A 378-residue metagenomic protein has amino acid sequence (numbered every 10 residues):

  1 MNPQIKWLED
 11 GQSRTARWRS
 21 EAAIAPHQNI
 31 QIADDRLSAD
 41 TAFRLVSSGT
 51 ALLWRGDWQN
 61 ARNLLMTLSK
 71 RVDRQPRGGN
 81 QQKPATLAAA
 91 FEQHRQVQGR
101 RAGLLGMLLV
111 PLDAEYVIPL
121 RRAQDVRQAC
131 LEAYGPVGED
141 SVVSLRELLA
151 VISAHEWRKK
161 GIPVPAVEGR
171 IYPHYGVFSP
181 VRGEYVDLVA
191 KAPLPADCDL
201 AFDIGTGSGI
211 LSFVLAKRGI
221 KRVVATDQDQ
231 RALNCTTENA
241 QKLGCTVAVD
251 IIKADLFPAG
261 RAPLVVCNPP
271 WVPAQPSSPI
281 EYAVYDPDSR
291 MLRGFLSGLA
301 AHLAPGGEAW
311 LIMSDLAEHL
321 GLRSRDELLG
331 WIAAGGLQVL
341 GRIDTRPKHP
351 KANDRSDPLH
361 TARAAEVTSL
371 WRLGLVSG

Functional and structural regions predicted by a protein language model:
N2-I162: N-terminal auxiliary segments of SAM/dcSAM-dependent transferases
V126-L200, I204-V214, R363-A365: SAM-dependent Rossmann-like transferase core, predominantly class I methyltransferases with a strong bias toward
R182-P269, P273-S277: Conserved SAM/SAH cofactor-binding pocket of Class I
W271-V272, S289, S314-E318: Short "lid" loop at the C-terminus of a central beta-strand within the Rossmann-like core of SAM-dependent
I280-A304: Glycine-rich S-adenosyl-L-methionine
G306-M313: Conserved beta-strand signature within the Rossmann-like core of class I S-adenosyl-L-methionine
L316-L328: Conserved class I S-adenosyl-L-methionine
L328-V376: Class I S-adenosyl-L-methionine
